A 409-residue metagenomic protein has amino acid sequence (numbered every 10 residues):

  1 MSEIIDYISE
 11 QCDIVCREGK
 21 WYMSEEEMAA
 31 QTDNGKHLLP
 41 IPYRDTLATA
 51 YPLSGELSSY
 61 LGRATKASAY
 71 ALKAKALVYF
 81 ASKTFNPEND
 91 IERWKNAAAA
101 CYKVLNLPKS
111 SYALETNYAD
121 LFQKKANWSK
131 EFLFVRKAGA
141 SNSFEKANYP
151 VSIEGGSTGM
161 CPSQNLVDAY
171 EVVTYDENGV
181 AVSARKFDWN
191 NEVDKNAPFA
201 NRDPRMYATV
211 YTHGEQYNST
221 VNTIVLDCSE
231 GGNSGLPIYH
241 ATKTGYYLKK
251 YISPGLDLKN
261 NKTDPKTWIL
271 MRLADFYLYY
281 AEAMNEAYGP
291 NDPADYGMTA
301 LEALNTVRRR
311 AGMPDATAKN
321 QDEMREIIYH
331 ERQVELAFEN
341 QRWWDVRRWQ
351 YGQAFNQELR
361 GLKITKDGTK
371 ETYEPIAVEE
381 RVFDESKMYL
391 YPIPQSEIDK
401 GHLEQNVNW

Functional and structural regions predicted by a protein language model:
M1-K20, S59-F85, D90-L105, F134 (+8 more regions): Extended, hydrophobic/aromatic-rich amphipathic alpha-helical segments that build helical scaffolds
E3-E10, Q31-H37, N233-L248: An acidic intrinsically disordered interaction segment
I5, Q31, P40-A48, Y60-G235 (+1 more regions): An aromatic- and glycine-enriched ligand-binding surface/loop that stacks and positions planar moieties
Y7-S9, M28-Y60, L121-V180, N260-T263 (+3 more regions): Long, intrinsically disordered, low-complexity segments
C16-R17, T32-A48, T242-D257: Active-site-adjacent bridging/hinge elements
G19-A29: Proline-centered turn/helix-capping motifs that create local helix->coil transitions or kinks
L226-L273, N408: Active-site beta-strand/loop architecture of penicillin-binding DD-peptidases
